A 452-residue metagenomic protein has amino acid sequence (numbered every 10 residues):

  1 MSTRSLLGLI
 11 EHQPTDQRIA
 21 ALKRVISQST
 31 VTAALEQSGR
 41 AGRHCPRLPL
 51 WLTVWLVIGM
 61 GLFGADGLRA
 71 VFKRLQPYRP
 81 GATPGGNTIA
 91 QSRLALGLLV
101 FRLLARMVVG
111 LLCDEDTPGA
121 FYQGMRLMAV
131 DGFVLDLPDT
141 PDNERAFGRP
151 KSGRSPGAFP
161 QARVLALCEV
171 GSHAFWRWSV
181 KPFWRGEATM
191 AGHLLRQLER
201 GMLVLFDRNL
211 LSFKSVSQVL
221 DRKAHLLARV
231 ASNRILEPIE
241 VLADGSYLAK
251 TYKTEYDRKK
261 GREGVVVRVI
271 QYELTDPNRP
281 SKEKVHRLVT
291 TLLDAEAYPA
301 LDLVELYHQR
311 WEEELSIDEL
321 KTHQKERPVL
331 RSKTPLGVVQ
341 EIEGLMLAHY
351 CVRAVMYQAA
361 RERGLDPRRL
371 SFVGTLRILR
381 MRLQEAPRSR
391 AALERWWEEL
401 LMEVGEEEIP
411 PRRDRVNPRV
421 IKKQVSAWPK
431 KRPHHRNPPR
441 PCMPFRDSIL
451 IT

Functional and structural regions predicted by a protein language model:
M1-L68, R74-L75, A82-T83, I89 (+6 more regions): Single, function-defining residue in the core of a domain
G119: Noncatalytic carbohydrate-binding groove/subsite architecture in carbohydrate-active enzymes
